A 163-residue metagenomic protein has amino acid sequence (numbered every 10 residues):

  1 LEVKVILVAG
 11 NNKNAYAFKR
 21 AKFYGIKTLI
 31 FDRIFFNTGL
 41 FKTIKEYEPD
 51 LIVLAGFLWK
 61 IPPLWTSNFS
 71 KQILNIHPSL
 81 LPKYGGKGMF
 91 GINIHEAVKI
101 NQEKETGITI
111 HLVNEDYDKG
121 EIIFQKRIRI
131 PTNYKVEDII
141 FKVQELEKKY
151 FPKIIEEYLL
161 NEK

Functional and structural regions predicted by a protein language model:
L1-K163: One-carbon transfer enzymes
